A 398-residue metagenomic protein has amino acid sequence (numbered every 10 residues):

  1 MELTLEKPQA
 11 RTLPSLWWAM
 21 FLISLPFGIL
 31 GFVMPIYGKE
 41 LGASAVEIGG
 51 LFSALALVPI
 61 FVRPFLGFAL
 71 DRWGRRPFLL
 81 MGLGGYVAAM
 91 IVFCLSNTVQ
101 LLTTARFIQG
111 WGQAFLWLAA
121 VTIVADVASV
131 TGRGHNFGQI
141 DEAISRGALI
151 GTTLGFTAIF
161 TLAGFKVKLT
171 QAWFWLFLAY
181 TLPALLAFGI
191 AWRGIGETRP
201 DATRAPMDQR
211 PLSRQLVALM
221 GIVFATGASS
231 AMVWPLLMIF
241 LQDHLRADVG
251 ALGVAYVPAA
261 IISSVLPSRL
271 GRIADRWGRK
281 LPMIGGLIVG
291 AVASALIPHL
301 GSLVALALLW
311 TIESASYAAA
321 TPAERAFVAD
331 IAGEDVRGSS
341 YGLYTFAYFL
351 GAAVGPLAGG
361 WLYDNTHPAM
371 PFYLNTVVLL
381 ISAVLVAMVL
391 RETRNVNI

Functional and structural regions predicted by a protein language model:
K7-A56, A218, I222, G227-L245: Helix-loop boundary and gating motifs at the non-cytosolic
G38, A69-L70, T157-A163, L241-Q242 (+2 more regions): Interfacial helix-cap and linker-helix signal at transmembrane-aqueous boundaries of multi-pass secondary transporters
G42, G74, L95-L101, R246 (+2 more regions): Helix-breaking motifs and short loop linkers at transmembrane-helix boundaries and internal kinks in secondary membrane
A56-P64, L149, A260-S268, A352-A353: Residue-level signature of mid-helix packing/kink "hotspots" within the transmembrane helices of 12-pass Major
V62-G74, L266-G278, Y363: Helix-to-loop junctions at the C-terminal end of transmembrane segments in multipass secondary transporters
P77-V92, L281-L296: Structural signature of the two symmetry-related core transmembrane helices
A105-I144, A326-F327: Cytoplasmic helix-loop-helix junction between adjacent transmembrane helices in 12-TM secondary transporters
G155, T181-P200, S382-L390: C-terminal membrane-cytosol helix-exit motif in multi-pass small-molecule transporters
